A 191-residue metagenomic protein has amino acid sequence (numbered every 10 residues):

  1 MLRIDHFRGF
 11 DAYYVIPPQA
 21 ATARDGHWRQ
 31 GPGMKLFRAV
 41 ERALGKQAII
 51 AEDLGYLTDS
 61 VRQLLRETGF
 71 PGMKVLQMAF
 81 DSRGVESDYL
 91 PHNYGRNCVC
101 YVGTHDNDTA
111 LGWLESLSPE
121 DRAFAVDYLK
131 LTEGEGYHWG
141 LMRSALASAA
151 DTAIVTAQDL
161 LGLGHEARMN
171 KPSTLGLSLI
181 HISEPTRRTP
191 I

Functional and structural regions predicted by a protein language model:
M1-I154, Q158-D159, S173-S178: Alpha-amylase-like alpha-glycosidases and glucanotransferases acting on alpha-linked glucans and related
D5, E184-T186: Alpha-helical hinge/cap motifs
L54, R187-R188: Charge-rich, low-complexity terminal tails
G162-H165: Glycan-recognition and catalytic regions of carbohydrate-active enzymes
A167-S178, S183: N-terminal pre-core extensions flanking Radical SAM catalytic domains
I180-H181, R188-I191: Single conserved hydrophobic/aromatic residue that forms the stacking wall/gate of nucleotide- or nucleobase-binding
